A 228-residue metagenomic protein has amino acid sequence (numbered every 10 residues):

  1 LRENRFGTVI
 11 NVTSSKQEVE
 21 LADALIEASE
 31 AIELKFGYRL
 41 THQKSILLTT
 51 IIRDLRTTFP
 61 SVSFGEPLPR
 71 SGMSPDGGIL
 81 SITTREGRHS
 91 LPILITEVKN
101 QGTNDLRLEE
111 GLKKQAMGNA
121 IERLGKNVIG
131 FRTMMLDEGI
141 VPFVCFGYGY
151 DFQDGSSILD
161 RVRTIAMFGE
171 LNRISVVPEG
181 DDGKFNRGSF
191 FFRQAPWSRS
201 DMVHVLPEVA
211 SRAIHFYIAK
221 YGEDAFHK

Functional and structural regions predicted by a protein language model:
L1-G7, E97-K114: A solvent-exposed, charged loop/short amphipathic helix patch at secondary-structure junctions
L1-G87, E223-K228: Basic, amphipathic N-terminal segments that precede the first structured/catalytic domain
Y38-K44, I93, G139-P142: Residue-level recognition of the N-termini of beta-strands and the immediately preceding loop/turn
Q43-L47, F143-Y148, S189-A195: Acidic carboxylate-rich catalytic motifs and surrounding loops in phosphoryl-/glycosyl-chemistry enzymes
G77-I79, P92-Q101, L124: Conserved catalytic cores of phosphodiester-cleaving nucleases, focusing on short active-site segments
R85-S90, M135: Short glycine/proline-enriched loop/turn "hinge" motifs that connect secondary-structure elements and lie
L106-D182: Acidic, metal/cofactor-coordinating or nucleic-acid-engaging core segments within structured domains
F152-K228: Non-catalytic C-terminal interaction segments of nucleic acid-processing enzymes
